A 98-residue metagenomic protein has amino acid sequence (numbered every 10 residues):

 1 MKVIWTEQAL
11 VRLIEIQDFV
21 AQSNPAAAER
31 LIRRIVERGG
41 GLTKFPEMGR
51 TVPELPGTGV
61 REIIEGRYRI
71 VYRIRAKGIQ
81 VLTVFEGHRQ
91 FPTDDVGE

Functional and structural regions predicted by a protein language model:
K2-V60, D94: Basic, Lys/Arg-enriched alpha-helical interface segments
E65-Y68, R73-E98: Enriched for short, Lys/Arg-rich terminal
